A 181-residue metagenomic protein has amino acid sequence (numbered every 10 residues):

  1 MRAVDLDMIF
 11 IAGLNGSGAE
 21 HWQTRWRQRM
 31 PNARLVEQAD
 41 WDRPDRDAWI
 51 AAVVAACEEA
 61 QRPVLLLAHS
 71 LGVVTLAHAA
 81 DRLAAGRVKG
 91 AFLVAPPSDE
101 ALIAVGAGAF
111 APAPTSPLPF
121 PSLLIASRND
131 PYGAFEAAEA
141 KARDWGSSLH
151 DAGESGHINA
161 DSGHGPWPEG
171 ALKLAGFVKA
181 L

Functional and structural regions predicted by a protein language model:
R2-R62: Active-site catalytic motif of lipid deacylating hydrolases and related acyltransferases
G13, E37-W41, A91-A101, S127: Active-site nucleophile loop of the alpha/beta-hydrolase fold
G18-A19, L102, P131-A137: Conserved alpha/beta-hydrolase "acid-adjacent" motif
N32-L35, R143-N159: Catalytic histidine neighborhood in serine/cysteine hydrolases with alpha/beta-hydrolase-type architecture
P44-D47, S155-W167: Catalytic histidine-centered segment of alpha/beta-hydrolase-like enzymes
E59, G163-L181: Catalytic active-site module of serine/aspartate enzymes centered on a nucleophile-bearing elbow/loop
L66-A77: Gly/Ala-rich beta-loop-alpha elbow adjacent to hydrolase catalytic centers
P117-P119, L123-A126, D130: Short beta-strand/loop motif that positions the catalytic acidic residue of the alpha/beta-hydrolase fold
